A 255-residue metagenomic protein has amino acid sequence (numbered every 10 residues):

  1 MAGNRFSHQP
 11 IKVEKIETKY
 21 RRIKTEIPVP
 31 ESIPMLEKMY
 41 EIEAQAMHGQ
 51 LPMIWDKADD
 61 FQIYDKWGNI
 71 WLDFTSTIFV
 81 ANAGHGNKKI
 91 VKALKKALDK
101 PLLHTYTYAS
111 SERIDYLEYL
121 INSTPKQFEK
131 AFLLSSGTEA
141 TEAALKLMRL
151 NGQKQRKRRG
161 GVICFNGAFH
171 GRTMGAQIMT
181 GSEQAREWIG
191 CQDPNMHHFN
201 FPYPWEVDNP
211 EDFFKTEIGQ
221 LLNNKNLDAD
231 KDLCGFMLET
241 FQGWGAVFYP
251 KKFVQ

Functional and structural regions predicted by a protein language model:
G3-D59, T107, F214: Active-site-adjacent loop/helix segments that line or gate small-molecule/cofactor pockets in enzymes
F6, P10-K24, E43, I70-Q155 (+1 more regions): Glycine-rich loop-to-alpha-helix module at the N-terminal edge of alpha/beta enzyme cores
P28, S32, D60-F61, N87 (+6 more regions): Generic structural signal for well-ordered, non-membrane alpha-helical segments in soluble metabolic enzymes
P52-F74: Active-site and channel-lining beta-strand-loop segments that bind or position nucleotide-derived/phosphorylated
L72-T75, N200, C234-F241: Short beta-strands and strand-loop turn motifs
V80-N82, W205-E206, G243-G245: Short, small-residue-enriched loops and turns at beta-alpha junctions that line or gate enzyme active sites
E118-G235, K252: PLP-dependent aspartate aminotransferase-fold enzymes
F241-Q255: Active-site core of PLP-dependent enzymes with the aminotransferase class I/II
